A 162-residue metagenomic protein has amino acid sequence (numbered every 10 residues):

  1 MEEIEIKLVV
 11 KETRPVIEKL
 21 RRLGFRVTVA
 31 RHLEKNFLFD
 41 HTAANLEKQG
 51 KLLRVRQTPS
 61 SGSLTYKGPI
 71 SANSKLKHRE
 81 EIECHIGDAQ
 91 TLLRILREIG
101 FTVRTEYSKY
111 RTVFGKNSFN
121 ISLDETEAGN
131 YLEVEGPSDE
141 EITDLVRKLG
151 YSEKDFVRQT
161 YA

Functional and structural regions predicted by a protein language model:
M1-F119, S152-A162: N-terminal strand-loop-strand beta-hairpin
E12, E127, S138: A generic "binding-loop/recognition-motif" signal
T13, I142-T143: Short, well-ordered alpha-helical microsegments
I70-N73, G129, E140-E141: Short, surface-exposed beta-strand-loop junctions and turns on beta-sheet-rich folds
K77-E81, E125-Y131: Short acidic, glycine/Ser/Thr-rich loop/turn "cap" segments at secondary-structure junctions
F119-E125: Strongly charged, low-complexity linkers/loops
T143-K154: Acidic (Asp/Glu-rich), glycine- and aromatic
